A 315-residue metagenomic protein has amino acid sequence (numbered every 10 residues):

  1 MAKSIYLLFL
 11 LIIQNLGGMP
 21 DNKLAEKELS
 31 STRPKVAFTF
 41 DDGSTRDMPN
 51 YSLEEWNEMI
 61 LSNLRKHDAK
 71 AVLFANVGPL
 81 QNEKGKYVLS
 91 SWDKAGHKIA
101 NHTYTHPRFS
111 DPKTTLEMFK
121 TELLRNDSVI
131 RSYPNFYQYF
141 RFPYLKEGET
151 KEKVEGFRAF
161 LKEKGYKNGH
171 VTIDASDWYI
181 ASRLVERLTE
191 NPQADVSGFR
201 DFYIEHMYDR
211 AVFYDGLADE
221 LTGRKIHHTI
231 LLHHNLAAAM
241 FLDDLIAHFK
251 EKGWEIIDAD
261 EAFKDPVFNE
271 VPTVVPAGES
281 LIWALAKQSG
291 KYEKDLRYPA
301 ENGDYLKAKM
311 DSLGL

Functional and structural regions predicted by a protein language model:
M1-I5: Positively charged n-region of N-terminal signal peptides that target proteins for export
Y6-G18: Hydrophobic h-region of N-terminal signal peptides that target proteins for export in Gram-negative bacteria
L16-E26: Signal peptide processing junction and immediate N-terminal pro/mature segment of secreted/exported proteins
L24-L145, I230-L231, H248, K264: Active-site beta->alpha N-cap acidic-glycine motif
R65-D68, Q81, H170, L221-R224 (+1 more regions): C-terminal domain-boundary segment and adjacent tail
P79-G85, H106-E255, E261: Catalytic domains of cell-wall/extracellular-matrix polysaccharide-remodeling enzymes, centered on de-N-acetylation
V88, Y179-I180, F268-P272: Glycine-rich, charge-decorated loop segments at or immediately adjacent to ligand/cofactor-binding or catalytic sites
W92-D93, K120, L188-E190, T273-G278 (+1 more regions): Short alpha-helix boundary/capping motifs
